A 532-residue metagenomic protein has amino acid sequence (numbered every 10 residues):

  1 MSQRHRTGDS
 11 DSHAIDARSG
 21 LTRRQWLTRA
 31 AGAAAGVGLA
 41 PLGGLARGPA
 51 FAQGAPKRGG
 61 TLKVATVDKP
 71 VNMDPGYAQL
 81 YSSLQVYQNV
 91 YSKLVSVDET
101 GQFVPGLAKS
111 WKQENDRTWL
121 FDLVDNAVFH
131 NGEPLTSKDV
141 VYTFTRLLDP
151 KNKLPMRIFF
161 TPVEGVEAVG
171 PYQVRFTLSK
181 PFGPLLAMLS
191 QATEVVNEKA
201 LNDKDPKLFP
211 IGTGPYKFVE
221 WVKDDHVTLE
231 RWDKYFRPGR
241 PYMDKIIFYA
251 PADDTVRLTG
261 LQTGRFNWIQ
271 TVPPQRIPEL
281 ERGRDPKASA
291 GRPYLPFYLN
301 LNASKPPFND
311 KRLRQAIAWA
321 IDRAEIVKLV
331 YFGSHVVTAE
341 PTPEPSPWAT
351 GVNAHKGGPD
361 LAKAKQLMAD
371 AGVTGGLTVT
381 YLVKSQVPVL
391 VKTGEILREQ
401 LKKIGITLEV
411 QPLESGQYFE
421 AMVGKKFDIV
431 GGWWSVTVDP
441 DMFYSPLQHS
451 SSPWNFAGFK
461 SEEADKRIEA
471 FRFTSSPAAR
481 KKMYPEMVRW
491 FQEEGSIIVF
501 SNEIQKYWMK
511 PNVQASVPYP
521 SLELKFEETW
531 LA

Functional and structural regions predicted by a protein language model:
M1-Q25, A35, G48-P49: N-terminal secretory signal peptides
A65-N115, T145, I211-T213: N-terminal lobe/hinge region of extracytoplasmic solute-binding protein
D98-Q102, F182, A187-P241, K245-I247 (+3 more regions): Gly/Pro-rich hinge or "lid" segments in bacterial periplasmic/extracellular proteins
K112, D122, M156-K199, E220: Surface-exposed binding/hinge segments that line and control ligand-binding clefts or catalytic entry sites
L120, T407-Y418, V423, S445-P511 (+1 more regions): Extracytoplasmic/peripheral linker and loop segments enriched in polar/acidic and small residues with frequent Thr/Pro
K204, D233-E279, R398-E399, T407-E409: Ligand-site clamp/hinge motif
V336-D370, V387-L390: Structural transition elements
Y507-A532: Long beta-strand-rich cores associated with HINT superfamily self-processing modules
